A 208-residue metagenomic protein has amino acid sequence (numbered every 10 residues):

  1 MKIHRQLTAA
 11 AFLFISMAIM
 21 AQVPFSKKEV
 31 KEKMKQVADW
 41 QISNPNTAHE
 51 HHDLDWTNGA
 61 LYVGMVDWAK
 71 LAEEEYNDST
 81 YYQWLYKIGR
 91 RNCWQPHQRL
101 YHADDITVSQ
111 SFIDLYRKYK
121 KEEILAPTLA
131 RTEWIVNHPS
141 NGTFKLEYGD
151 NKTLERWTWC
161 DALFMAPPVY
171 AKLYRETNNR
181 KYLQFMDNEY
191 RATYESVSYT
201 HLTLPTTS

Functional and structural regions predicted by a protein language model:
M1-F25: Bacterial Sec-dependent N-terminal signal peptides
Q22-K87, K121-K145, R180: Low-complexity, Ser/Thr/Pro/Gly-enriched N-terminal "stalk/linker" regions
I42-S43, R90, W94, E195: Amphipathic alpha-helical segments of tetratricopeptide repeats
L54-K70, L100-R117, T158-R175: Well-ordered alpha-helical segments within folded domains of soluble proteins
L71-E74, Q95, K118, E176 (+1 more regions): Alpha-solenoid helical repeat scaffolds
N77-D114: Mid-chain, structured segments of secreted extracytoplasmic proteins
K145-S198: Aromatic- and glycine-enriched pocket-lining scaffold segments that form the walls of small-molecule binding clefts
T200-T206: Conserved small/polar residues in nucleotide/adenosyl-binding loops
